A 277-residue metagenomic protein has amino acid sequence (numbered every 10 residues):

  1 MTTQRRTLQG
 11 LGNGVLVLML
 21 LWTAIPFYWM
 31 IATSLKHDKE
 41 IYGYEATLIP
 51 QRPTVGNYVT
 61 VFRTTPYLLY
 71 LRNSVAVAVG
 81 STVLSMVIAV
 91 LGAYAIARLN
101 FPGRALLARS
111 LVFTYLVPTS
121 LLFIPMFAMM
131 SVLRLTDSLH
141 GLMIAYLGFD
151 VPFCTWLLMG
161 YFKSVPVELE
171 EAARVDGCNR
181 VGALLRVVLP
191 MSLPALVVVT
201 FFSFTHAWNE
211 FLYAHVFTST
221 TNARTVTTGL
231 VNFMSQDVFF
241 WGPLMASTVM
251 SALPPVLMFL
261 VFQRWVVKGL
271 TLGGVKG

Functional and structural regions predicted by a protein language model:
M1-T3: N-terminal hydrophobic targeting signals that begin at the initiator methionine
R5-G277: A structural signal for multi-pass alpha-helical bundles of membrane permease subunits that mediate small-molecule
